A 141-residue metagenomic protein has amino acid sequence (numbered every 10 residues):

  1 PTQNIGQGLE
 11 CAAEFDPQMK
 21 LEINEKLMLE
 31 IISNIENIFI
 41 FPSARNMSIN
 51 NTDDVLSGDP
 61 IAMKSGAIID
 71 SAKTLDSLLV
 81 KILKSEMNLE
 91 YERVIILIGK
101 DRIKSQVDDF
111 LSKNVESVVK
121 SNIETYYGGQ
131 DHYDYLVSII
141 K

Functional and structural regions predicted by a protein language model:
T2-Q7, G99-S105, Q130-H132: Gly/Ser/Thr-rich loops at beta-strand to alpha-helix junctions that form or flank small-molecule/cofactor-binding
T2-S77: Internal, active-site/partner-interface "lid" segment
A13-K20, L29-F39, L83-E90, L111-V119 (+1 more regions): Structural signal for hydrophobic packing residues in well-ordered secondary-structure cores of soluble enzyme domains
N46-S48, L78-L83, N122-I123: Glycine-rich, charged/polar anion/phosphate-binding loops that engage phosphate groups from diverse ligands
D54-D76, K84, N88-F110, L136-I140: Glycine-rich phosphate/diphosphate-binding loops and the adjacent beta-loop-alpha structural elements that coordinate
L89-I98, V118-G128: Flexible, glycine/charged-enriched surface loops at secondary-structure junctions
E124-K141: C-terminal edge-of-domain segments
